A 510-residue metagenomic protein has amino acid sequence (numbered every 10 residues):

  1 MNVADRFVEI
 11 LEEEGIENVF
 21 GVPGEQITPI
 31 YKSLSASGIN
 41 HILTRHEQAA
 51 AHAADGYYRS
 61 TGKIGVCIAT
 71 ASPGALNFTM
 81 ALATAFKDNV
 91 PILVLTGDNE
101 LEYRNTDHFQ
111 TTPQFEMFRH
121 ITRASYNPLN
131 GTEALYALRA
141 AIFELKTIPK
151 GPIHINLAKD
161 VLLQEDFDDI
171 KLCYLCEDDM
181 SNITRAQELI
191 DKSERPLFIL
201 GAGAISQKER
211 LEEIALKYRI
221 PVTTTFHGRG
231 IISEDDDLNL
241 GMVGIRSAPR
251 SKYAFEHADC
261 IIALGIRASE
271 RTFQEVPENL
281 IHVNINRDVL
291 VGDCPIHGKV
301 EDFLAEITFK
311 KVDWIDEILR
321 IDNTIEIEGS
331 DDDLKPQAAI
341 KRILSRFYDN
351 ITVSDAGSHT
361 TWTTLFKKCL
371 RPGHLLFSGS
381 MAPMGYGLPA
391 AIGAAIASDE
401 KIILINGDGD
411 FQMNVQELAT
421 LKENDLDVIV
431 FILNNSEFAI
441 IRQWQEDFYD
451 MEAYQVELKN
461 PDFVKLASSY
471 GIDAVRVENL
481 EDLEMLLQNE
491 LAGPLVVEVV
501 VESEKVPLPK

Functional and structural regions predicted by a protein language model:
M1-K310, D427-V430: N-terminal alpha/beta PP-like core and its mobile active-site loop of ThDP/TPP-dependent enzymes
N2-V3, D168, P277-S358, A474 (+1 more regions): Phosphate/pyrophosphate-binding active-site segments
A4-F7, E12, E25-S35, L319-D399: Active-site diphosphate/adenylate-binding microenvironment
V22-G24, I42-H52, C67-P73, L129-N130 (+5 more regions): Active-site nucleophile and cofactor-binding loops and adjacent substrate-binding regions of central metabolic enzymes
Q26-I27, E47-H52, H359-T361, Q412 (+1 more regions): Short acidic loop-to-helix transition motifs that present clustered carboxylates
H46-E47, T106-D107, Y174-R185, A204 (+6 more regions): A general structural motif
R104-N105, F109-Q110, H297, W362-K510: Thiamine diphosphate
T147, F347-Y348, K422-D427: Basic phosphate/pyrophosphate-binding loop/patch that engages nucleotide-derived ligands
